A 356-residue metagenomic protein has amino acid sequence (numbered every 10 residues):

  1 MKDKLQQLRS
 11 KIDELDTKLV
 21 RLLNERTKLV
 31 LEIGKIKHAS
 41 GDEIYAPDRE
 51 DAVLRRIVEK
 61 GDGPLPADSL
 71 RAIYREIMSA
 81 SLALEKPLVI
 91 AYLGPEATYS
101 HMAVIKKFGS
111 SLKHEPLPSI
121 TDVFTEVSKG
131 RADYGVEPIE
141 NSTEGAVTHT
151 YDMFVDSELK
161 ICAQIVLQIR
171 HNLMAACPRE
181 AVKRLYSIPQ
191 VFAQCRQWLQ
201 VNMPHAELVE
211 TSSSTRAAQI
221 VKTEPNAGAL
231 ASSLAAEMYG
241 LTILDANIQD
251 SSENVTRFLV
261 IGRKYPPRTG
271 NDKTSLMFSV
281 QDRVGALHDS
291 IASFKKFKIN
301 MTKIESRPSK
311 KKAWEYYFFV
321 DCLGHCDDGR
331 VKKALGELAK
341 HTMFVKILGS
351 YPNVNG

Functional and structural regions predicted by a protein language model:
M1-G356: Domain-level signature for soluble enzymes in the chorismate/prephenate branch of the shikimate pathway
